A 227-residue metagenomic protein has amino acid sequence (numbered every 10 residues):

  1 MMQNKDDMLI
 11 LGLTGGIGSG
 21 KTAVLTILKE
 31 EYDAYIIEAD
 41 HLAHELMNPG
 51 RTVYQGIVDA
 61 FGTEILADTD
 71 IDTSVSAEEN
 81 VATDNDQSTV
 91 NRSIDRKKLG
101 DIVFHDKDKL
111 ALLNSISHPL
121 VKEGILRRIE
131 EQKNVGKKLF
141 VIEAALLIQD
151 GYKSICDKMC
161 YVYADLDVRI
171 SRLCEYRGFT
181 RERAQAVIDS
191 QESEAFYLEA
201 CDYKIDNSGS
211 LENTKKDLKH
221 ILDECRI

Functional and structural regions predicted by a protein language model:
L13: Hydrophobic anchor at the beta1->P-loop junction of P-loop NTPases
S19: ATP-binding Walker
T22: Walker A/P-loop
A34-M47: Short beta-strand-centered segment that lines the nucleotide-binding/catalytic pocket of NTP-utilizing
H44-V135: ATP-dependent small-molecule kinase phosphotransfer cores that center on conserved nucleotide phosphate-binding segments
G124-N134, K138-Y176: ATP-dependent NMP and nucleoside kinases share a basic, alpha-helical "lid"
I125, S154, E175, F179-I227: Small-molecule kinase domains that catalyze NTP-dependent phosphoryl transfer to phosphate-bearing small molecules
